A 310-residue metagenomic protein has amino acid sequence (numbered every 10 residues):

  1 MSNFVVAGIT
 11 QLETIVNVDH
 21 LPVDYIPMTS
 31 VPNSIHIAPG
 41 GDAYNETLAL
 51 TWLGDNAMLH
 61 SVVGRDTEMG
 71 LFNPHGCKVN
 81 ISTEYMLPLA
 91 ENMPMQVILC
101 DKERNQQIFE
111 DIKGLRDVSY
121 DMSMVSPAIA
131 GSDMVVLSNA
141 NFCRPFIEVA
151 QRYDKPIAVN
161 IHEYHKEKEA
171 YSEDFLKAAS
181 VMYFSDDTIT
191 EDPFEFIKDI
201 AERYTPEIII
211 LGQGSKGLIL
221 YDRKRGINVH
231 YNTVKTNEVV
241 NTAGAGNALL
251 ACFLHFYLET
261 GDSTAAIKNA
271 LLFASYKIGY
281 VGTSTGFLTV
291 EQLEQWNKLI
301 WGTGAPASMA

Functional and structural regions predicted by a protein language model:
M1-H60, M69-G70, V281, P306-A310: Glycine-rich phosphate/adenosyl-contacting loop at the front of the ribokinase-like
F4, I197-A310: Conserved phosphate-binding/catalytic region of the ribokinase-like
T67-V79: Active-site-proximal loop->helix
C77-E91: A glycine-rich helix N-cap at a beta->alpha junction
P88, I98-L137: Conserved phosphate-binding/catalytic loop of the ribokinase/pfkB sugar-kinase fold
M134-N141, N160-H162: Catalytic beta/alpha-barrel core
I147, Q151-H230, E238: Conserved phosphate/ATP/ADP-binding segment of small-molecule kinases
